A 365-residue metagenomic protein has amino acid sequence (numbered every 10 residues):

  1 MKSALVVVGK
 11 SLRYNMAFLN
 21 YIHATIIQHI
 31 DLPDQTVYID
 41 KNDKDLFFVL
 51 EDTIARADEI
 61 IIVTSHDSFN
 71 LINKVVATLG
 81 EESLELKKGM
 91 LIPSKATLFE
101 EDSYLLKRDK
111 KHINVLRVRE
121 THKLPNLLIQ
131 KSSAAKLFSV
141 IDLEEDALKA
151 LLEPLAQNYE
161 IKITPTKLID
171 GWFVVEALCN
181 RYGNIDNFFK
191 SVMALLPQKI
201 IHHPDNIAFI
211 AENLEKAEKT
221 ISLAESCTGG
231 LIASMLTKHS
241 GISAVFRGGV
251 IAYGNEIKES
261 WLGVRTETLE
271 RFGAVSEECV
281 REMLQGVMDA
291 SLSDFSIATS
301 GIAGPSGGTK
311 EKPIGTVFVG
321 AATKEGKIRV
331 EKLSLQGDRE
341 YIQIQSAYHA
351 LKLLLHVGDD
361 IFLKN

Functional and structural regions predicted by a protein language model:
K2-K131, I141-A156, Y182-N365: Short alpha-helical segments enriched in small residues
A134-A135: Phosphate-/polyanion-interacting regions in eukaryotic proteins
T164-L168: Short beta-strand
D170-R181: A generic structural motif
